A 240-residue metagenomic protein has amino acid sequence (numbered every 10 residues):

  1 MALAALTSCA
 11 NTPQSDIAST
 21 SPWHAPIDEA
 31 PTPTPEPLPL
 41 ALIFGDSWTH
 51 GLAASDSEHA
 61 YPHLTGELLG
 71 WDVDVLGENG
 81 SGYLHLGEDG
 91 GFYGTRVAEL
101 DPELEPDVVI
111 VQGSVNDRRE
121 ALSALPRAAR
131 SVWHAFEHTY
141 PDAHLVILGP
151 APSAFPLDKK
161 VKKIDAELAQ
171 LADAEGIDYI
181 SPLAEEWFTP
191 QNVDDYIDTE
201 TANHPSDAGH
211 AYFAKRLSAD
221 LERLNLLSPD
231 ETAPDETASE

Functional and structural regions predicted by a protein language model:
M1-F44, W48-S55, E67-L68, Q191-N192 (+2 more regions): N-terminal secretory targeting modules
L40-L42, W48-R127: Conserved SGNH/GDSL esterase-like catalytic core that processes O-acyl groups on lipids and polysaccharides
D72, A143-V146, D178: Proline-centered loop/turn at the N-terminus of a beta-strand
G77, G149, S181-L183: Residue-level recognition of beta-strand->loop/alpha-helix junctions
V97, A129-H134, D165: Generic structural signal for well-ordered alpha-helices, preferentially at hydrophobic/aromatic core positions
Q112-N116, F136-A166: Active-site segments of SGNH/GDSL-like serine hydrolases that catalyze O-acetyl group transfer/hydrolysis on lipids
A154-E240: Catalytic His-Asp segment of secreted/periplasmic serine-dependent ester chemistry enzymes
